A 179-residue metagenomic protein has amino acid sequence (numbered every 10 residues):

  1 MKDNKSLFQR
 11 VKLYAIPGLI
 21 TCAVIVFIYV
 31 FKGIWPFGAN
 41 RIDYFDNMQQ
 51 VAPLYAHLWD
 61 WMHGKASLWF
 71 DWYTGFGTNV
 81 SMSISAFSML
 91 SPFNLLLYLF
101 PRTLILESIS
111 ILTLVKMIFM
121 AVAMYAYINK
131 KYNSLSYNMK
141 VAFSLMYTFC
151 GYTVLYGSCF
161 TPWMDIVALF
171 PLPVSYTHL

Functional and structural regions predicted by a protein language model:
M1-I34: Start-transfer (signal-anchor) and selected internal transmembrane alpha helices of multi-pass inner/ER membrane
A15, L106, S110-T113, S134-Y137: Membrane-water interface of alpha-helical transmembrane segments
A15, L19, I111, V141-L145: Hydrophobic alpha-helical transmembrane segments
V24-M124, L145-V167: Membrane-interface coil-to-helix junctions
A121, Y125, N129, L169-V174: Hydrophobic transmembrane alpha-helices
Y125-F149: Transmembrane-helix signature of polytopic, membrane-embedded enzymes that assemble or transfer cell-envelope glycans
T177-H178: Conserved small/polar residues in nucleotide/adenosyl-binding loops
